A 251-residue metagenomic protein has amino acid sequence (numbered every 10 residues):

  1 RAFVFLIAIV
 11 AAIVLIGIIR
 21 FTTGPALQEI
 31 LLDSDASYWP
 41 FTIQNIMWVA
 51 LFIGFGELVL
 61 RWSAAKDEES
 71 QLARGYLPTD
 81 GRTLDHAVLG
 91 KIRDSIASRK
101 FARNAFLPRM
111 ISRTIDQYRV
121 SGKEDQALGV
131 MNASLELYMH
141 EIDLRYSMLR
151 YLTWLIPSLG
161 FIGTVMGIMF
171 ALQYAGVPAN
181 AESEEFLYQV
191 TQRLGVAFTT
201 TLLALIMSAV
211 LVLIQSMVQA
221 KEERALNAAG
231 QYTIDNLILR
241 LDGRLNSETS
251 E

Functional and structural regions predicted by a protein language model:
R1-E136, D242-E251: Large intracellular
R1-F5, G122-I156, E184-Q192, Q219-L226: Membrane-interface, cytosolic juxtamembrane amphipathic helix immediately N-terminal to a transmembrane helix, enriched
I13, G17-T22, G54, M166-F170 (+3 more regions): Transmembrane alpha-helix boundary/anchor motif
G24, L58-L72, A171-A181, S216-E223: Perimembrane helix-loop junctions in membrane proteins
A26-A36, L172-Q192: Membrane-interfacial helix-loop-helix connectors in multipass membrane proteins
V59, I115, L135, M139-I142 (+3 more regions): A structural signal for well-ordered alpha-helices, especially hydrophobic packing surfaces of coiled-coils
L128, S147, A181-E251: Channel- or pocket-lining gating/hinge segments that regulate access to a cavity or pore
M148-A175, F198-I214: Bilayer-spanning, highly hydrophobic alpha-helical transmembrane segments
